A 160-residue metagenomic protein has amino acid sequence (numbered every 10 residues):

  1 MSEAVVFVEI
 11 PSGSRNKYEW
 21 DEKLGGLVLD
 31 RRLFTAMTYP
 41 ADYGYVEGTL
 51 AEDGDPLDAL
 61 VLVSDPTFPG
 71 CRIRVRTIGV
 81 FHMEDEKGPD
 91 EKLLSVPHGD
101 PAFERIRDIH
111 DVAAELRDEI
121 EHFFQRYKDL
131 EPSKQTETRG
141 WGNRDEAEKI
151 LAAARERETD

Functional and structural regions predicted by a protein language model:
M1-D160: Hydrophobic N-terminal alpha-helices or hydrophobic patches in metabolic proteins across all domains of life
